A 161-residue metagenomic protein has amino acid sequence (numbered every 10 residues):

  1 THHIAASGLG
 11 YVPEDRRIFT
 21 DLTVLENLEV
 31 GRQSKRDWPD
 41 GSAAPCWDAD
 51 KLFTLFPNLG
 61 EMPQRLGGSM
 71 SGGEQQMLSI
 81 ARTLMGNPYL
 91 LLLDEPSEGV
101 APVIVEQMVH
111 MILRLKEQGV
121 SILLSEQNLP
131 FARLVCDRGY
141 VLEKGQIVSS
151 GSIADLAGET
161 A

Functional and structural regions predicted by a protein language model:
T1-H3, V24-W47, L55-G60, G151: ABC-type ATPase nucleotide-binding domains, specifically the catalytic core motifs of the NBD
T1-R16, T20, S42-A49, E61-Q64 (+1 more regions): ABC ATPase NBD coupling module
L66-M70: Conserved ABC ATPase signature
T83-L84: ABC ATPase C-loop
L91-E95: Catalytic Walker B motif of ABC-type/P-loop ATPase nucleotide-binding domains
V105-Q118: Helical segment within the ABC ATPase nucleotide-binding domain
E126-Q127: H-loop/switch region of ABC-family ATPase nucleotide-binding domains
